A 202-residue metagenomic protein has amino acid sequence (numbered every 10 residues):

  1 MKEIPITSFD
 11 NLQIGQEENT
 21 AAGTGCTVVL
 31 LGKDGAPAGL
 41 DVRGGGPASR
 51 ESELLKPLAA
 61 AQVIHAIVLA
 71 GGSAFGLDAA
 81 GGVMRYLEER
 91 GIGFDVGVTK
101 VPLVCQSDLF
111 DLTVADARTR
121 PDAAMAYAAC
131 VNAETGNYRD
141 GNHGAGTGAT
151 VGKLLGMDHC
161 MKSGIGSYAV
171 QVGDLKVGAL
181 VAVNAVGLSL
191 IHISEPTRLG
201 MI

Functional and structural regions predicted by a protein language model:
M1-V42: N-terminal amphipathic/basic leader segments beginning at the initiator methionine
E18, C26-G32, E53-K56, A169-V170 (+1 more regions): Short beta-strand elements
A21, A60, G76-A80, R118-A126: Generic structural signal for well-ordered, non-membrane alpha-helical segments in soluble metabolic enzymes
V28, A79-V83, L87, A126-C130 (+1 more regions): Buried hydrophobic packing segments
A36-V68, G76-L77, V83-F94: Active-site cofactor/substrate anionic-group-binding motifs, chiefly glycine- and Lys/Arg-rich phosphate-binding loops
A60-A80, G156-L175: Glycine/serine-rich anion-binding loops at beta->alpha junctions that coordinate negatively charged ligand groups
I92, G97-L190: Glycine-rich, mobile lid/loop segments that gate access to catalytic sites or pores
I191-I202: Single conserved hydrophobic/aromatic residue that forms the stacking wall/gate of nucleotide- or nucleobase-binding
